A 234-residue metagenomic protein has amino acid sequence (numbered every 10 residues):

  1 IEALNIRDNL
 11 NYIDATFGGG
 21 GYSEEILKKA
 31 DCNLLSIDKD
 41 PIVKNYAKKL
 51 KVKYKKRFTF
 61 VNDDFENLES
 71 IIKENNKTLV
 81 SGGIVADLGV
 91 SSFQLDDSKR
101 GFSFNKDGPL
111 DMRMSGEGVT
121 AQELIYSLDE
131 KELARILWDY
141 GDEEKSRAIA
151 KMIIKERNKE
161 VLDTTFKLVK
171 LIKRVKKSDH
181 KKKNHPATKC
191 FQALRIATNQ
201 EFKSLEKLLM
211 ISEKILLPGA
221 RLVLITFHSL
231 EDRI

Functional and structural regions predicted by a protein language model:
I1-I234: S-adenosyl-L-methionine-dependent methyltransferase catalytic core, i.e., the SAM/SAH-binding region
